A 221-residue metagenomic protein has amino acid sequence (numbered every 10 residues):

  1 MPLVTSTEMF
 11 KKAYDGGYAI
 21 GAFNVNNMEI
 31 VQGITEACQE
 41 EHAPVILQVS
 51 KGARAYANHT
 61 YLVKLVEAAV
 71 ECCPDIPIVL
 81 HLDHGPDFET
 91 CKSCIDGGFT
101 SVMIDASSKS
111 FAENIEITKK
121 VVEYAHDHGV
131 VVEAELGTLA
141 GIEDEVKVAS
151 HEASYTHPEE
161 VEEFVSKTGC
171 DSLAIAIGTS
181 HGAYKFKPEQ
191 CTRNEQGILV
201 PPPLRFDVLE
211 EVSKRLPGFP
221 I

Functional and structural regions predicted by a protein language model:
V4-K12, N27-A53, H59-V79, H84-P220: Alpha/beta enzyme core
